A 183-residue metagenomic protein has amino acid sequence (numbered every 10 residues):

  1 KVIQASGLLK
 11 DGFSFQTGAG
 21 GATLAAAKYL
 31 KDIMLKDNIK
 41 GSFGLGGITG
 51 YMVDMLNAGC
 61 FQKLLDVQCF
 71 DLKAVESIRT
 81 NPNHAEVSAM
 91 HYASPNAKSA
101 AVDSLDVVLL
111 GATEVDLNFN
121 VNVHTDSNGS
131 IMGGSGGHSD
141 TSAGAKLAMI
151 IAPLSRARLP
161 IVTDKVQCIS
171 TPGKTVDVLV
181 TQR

Functional and structural regions predicted by a protein language model:
K1-S14, L24-S42, G46, G50-R183: Conserved phosphate- and dinucleotide-binding cores of soluble alpha/beta proteins, encompassing both enzyme active
G20: Beta-strand-loop-alpha "switch" segments that mediate conformational coupling across diverse proteins
